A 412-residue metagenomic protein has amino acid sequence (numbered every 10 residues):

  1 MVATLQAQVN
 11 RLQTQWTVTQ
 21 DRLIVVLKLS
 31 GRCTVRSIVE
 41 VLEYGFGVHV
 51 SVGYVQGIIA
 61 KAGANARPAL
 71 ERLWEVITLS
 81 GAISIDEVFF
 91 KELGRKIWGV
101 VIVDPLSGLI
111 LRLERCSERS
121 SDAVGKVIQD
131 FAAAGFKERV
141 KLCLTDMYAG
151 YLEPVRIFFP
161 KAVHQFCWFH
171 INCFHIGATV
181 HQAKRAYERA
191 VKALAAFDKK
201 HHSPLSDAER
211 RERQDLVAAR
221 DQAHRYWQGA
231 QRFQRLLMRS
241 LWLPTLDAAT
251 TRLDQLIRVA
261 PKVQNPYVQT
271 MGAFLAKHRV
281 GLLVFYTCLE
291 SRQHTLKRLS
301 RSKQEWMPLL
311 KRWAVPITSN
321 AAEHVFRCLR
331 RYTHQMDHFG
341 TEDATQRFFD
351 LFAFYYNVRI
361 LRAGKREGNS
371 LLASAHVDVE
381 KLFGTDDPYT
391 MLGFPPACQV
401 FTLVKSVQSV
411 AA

Functional and structural regions predicted by a protein language model:
M1: Cysteine-rich micro-motifs
T4-V26, S30-V35, Y44-L142, A149-K161: RNase H-like nuclease fold core
E40: Alpha-helical residues within the helix-turn-helix
I85-D86, T145, F169, A322: Active-site flanking residues adjacent to catalytic metal/cofactor-binding acidic residues
A123, M147, A344-F348: Short amphipathic alpha-helical segments
E138, L152, A195-A412: Acidic/histidine-rich catalytic cores and adjacent linkers of DNA breakage/strand-transfer/modification proteins
L142-F197: Conserved beta-strand -> loop -> alpha-helix junction used to position metal-binding or nucleic-acid-contacting
